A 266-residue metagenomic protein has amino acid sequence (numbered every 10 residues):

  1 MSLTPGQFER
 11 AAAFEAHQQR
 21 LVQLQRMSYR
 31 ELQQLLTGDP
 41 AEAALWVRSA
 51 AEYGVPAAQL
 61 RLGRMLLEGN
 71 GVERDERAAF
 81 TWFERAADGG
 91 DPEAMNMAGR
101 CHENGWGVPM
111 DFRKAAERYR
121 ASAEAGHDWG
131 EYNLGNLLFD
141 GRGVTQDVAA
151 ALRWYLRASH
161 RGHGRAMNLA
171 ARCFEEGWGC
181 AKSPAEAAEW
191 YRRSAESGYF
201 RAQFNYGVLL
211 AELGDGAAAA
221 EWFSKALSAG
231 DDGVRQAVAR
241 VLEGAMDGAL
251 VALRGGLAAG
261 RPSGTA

Functional and structural regions predicted by a protein language model:
M1-L21: Long, contiguous interaction/recruitment modules in multidomain scaffold/adaptor proteins
P5-G6, L227-A266: Terminal, low-structured helical/coil segments at or just beyond the last alpha-helical repeat
L24, D39, E52-V55, E68-N70 (+13 more regions): Short helix-capping/linker turns of helical repeat alpha-solenoids
S28-L35, R61-E68, M95, G99-N104 (+6 more regions): Hydrophobic face of amphipathic alpha-helices that form TPR/SEL1-like repeat modules and related alpha-solenoid
R161-A237: Ankyrin-repeat and related helical/solenoid repeat scaffolds used for protein-protein interactions
